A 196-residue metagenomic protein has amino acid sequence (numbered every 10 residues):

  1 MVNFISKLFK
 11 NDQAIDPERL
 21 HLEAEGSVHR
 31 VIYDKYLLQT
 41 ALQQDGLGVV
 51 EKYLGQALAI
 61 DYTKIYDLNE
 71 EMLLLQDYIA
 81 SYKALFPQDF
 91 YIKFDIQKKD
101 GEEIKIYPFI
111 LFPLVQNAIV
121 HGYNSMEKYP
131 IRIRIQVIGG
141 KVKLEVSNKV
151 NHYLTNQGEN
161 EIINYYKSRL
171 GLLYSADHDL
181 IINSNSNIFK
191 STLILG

Functional and structural regions predicted by a protein language model:
V2-K105, F109-I110, V115-E161, Y165 (+2 more regions): Two-component histidine phosphotransfer core
N187-G196: Short C-terminal beta-strand
